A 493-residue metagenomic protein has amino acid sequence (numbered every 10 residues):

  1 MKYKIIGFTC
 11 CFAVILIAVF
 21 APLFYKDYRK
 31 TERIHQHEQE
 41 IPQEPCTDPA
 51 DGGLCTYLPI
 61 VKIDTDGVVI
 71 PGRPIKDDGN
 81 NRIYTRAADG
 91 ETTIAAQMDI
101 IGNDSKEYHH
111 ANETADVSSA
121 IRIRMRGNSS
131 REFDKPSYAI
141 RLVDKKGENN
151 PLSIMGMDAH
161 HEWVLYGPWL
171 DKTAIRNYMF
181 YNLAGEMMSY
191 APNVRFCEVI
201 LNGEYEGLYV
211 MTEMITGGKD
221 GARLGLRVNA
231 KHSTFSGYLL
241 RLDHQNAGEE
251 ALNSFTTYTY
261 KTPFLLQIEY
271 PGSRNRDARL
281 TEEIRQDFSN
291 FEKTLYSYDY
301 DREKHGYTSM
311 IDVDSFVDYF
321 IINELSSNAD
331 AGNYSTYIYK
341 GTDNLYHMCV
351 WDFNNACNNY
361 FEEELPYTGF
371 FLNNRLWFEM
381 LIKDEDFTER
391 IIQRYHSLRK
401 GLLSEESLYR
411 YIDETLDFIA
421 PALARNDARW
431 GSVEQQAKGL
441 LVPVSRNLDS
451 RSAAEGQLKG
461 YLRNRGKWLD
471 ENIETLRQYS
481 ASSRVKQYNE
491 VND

Functional and structural regions predicted by a protein language model:
K2-S119, E406, R410-D413, D417-D493: Regulatory N- and C-terminal appendages and interdomain linkers associated with kinase/kinase-like NTP transferase
K26, P71, E269-G332, K340-D493: Middle-to-C-terminal accessory/interaction subdomains
R73-I75, H110-A111, P151-S153, R176-N177 (+5 more regions): Short, solvent-exposed loop/turn and secondary-structure capping segments
I100, E107-G167: Conserved oxyanion/phosphate-binding beta-strand-loop segments in alpha/beta enzyme cores
E113-Y138, I200-L201, A222, N229-H244 (+1 more regions): Carboxylate/His-rich catalytic cores and anion/metal-binding grooves
Y138-R141, H161-G167, A174, E198 (+7 more regions): Structural recognition of the beta-strand scaffold that forms the well-ordered cores of secreted hydrolase catalytic
V143, L152-L208, R279, S289-I311: A conserved hydrophobic secondary-structure block that centers on an alpha-helix together with its immediately flanking
K146-G147, S189-Y190, Y205-D318: Internal "kinase-insert"/substrate-recognition segments embedded within catalytic cores of ATP-dependent enzymes
